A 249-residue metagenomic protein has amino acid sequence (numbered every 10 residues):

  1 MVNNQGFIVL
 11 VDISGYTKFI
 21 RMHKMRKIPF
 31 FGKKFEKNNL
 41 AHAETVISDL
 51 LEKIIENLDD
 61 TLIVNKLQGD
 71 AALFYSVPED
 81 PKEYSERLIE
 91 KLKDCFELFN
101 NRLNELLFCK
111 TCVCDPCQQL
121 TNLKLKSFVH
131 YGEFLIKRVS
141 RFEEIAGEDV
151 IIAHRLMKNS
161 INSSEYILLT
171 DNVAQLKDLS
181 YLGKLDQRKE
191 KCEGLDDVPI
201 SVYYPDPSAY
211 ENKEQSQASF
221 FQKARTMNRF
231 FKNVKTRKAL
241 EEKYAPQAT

Functional and structural regions predicted by a protein language model:
M1-K91: Catalytic NTP-binding/metal-coordinating core of nucleotidyl cyclase/transferase enzymes
M1-N3, L67, L120-N122, I145 (+1 more regions): A generic fold-level signal
G6, G15, G69, G132 (+3 more regions): Glycine-centered flexibility motif
I20, F99-L107, K223-N228, N233-V234: Charged, low-complexity, helix-prone segments enriched in Lys/Glu/Asp/Gln
E56, K66, Q119-T121, I161 (+1 more regions): A generic structural signal for short, solvent-exposed coil/turn residues that cap or connect secondary-structure
L67-F74, P78-D94, I200, P205 (+1 more regions): Contiguous N-terminal and early-domain "leader" segments and peripheral loops that mark the onset or edge of a domain
E79-K189: Catalytic beta-strand-to-alpha-helix segment of the class III nucleotidyl cyclase homology domain
N162-T249: Intrinsically disordered, glycine/charged-rich C-terminal tails and inter-domain linkers that flank nucleotidyl cyclase
